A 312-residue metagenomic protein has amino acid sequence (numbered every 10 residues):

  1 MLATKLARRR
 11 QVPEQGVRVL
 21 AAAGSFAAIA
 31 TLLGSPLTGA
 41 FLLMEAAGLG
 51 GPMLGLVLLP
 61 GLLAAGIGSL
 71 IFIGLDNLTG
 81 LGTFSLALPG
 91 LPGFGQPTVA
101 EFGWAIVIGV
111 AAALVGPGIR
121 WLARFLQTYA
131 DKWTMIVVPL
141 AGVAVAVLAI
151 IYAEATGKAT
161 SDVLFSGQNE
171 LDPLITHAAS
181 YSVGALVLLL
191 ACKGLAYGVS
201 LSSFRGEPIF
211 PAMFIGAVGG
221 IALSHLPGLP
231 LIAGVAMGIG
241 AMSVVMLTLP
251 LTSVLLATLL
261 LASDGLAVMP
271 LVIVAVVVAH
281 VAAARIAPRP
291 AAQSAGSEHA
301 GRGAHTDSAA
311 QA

Functional and structural regions predicted by a protein language model:
M1-A312: Alpha-helical transmembrane segments and immediately membrane-proximal extracytoplasmic
